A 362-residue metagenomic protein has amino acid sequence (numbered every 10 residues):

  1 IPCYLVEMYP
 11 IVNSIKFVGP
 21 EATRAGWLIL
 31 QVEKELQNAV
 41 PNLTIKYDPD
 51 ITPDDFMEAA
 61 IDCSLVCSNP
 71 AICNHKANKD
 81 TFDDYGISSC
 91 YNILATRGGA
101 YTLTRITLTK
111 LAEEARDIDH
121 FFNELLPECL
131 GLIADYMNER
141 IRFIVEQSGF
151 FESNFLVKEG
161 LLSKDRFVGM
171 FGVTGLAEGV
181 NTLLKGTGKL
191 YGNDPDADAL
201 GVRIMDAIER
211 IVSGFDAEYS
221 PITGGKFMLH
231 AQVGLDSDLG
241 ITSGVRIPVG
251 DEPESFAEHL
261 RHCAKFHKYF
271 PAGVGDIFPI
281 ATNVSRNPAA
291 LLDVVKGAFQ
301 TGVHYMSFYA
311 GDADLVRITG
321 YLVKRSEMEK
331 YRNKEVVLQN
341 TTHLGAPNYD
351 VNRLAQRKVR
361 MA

Functional and structural regions predicted by a protein language model:
I1-D165, G186, N193-D198, A207-A362: Conserved catalytic cores of very large enzyme subunits
S163-V180: Conserved phosphate/anionic-ligand binding catalytic regions in large, soluble enzymes, centered on
